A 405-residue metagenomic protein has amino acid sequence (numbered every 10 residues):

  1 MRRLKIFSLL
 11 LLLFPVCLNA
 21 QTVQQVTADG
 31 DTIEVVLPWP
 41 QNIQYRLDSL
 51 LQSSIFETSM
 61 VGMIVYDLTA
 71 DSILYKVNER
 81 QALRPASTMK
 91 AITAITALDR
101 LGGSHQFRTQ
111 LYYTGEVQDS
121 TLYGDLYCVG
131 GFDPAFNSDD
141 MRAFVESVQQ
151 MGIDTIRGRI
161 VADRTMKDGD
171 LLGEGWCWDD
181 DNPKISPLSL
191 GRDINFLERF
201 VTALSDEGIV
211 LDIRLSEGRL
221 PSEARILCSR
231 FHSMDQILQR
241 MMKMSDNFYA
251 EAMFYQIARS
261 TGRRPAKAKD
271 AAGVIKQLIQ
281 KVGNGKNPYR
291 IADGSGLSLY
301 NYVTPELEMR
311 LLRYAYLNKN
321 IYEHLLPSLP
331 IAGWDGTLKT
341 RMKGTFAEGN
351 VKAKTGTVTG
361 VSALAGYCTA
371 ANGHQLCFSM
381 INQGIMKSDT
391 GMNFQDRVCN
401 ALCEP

Functional and structural regions predicted by a protein language model:
M1-T32: Bacterial Sec-dependent N-terminal signal peptides
Q21-T69, Y75-A82, E146-G152, E404: Beta-lactamase-like hydrolase cores
D29-P38, K76-P85, L126-A135, V145 (+7 more regions): Second-shell loop/turn segments in exported
G62-Y66, L74-K76, T93, D125-V129 (+5 more regions): Soluble periplasmic/extracytoplasmic beta-strand elements of cell-envelope proteins
D71, P85-G103, I160, R199-A203 (+2 more regions): Active-site SXXK
Q106-D168, G175-P183, S189-L190: Active-site-adjacent, His/Asp/Glu-enriched structural segments that form or flank metal-binding and acid/base networks
D193-S328: A small/polar active-site loop signature that marks catalytic segments
R290-D293, L297-P405: C-terminal soluble interaction/assembly domains
